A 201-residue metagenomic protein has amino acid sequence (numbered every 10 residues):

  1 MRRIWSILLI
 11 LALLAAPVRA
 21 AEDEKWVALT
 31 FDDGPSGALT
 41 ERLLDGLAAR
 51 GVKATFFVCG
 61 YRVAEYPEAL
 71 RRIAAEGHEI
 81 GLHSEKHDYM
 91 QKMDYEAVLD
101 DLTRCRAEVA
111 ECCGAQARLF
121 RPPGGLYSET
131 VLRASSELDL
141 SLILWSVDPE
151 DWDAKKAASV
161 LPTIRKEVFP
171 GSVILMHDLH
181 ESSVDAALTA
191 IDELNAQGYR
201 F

Functional and structural regions predicted by a protein language model:
M1-T30, E41-T55, K166-F201: Terminal accessory/targeting
A21-E111, A115-A117, E193: Active-site beta->alpha N-cap acidic-glycine motif
A64-E65, D88-R200: Catalytic domains of cell-wall/extracellular-matrix polysaccharide-remodeling enzymes, centered on de-N-acetylation
